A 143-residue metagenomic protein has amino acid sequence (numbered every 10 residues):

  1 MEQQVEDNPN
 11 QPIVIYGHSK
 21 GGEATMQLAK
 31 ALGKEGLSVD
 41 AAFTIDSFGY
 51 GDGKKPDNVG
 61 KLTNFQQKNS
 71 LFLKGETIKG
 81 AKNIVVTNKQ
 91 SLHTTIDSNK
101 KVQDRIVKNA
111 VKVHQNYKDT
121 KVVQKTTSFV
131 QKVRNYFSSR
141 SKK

Functional and structural regions predicted by a protein language model:
M1-T77: Serine-dependent carboxylesterase/thioesterase catalytic core of lipase-like alpha/beta-hydrolase/SGNH enzymes
K54-R140: Lipolytic serine-hydrolase domain surface
